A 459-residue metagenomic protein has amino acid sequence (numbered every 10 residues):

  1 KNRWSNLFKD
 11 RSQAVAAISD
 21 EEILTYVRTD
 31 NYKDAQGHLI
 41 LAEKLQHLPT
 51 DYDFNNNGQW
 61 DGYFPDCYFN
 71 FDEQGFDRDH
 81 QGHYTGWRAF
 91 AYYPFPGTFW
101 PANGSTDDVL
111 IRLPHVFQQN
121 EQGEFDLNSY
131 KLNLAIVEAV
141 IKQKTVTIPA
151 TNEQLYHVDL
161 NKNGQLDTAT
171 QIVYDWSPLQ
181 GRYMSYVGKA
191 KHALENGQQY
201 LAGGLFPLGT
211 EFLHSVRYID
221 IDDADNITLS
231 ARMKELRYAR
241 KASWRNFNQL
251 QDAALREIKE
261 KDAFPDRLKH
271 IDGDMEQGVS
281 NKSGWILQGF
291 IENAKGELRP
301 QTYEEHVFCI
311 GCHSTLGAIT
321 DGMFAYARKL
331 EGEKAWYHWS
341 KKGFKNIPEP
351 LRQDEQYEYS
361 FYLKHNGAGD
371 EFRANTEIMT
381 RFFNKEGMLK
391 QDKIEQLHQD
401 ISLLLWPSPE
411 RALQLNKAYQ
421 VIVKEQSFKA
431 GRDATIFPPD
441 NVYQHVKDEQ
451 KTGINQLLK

Functional and structural regions predicted by a protein language model:
K1-N57, D61, T228-K459: Sequence context surrounding c-type heme c attachment/ligation sites in exported
N2-I221, G367-E377: Extracytoplasmic redox metalloprotein regions
Y183-P265: Long, charged N-terminal interaction/targeting segments
